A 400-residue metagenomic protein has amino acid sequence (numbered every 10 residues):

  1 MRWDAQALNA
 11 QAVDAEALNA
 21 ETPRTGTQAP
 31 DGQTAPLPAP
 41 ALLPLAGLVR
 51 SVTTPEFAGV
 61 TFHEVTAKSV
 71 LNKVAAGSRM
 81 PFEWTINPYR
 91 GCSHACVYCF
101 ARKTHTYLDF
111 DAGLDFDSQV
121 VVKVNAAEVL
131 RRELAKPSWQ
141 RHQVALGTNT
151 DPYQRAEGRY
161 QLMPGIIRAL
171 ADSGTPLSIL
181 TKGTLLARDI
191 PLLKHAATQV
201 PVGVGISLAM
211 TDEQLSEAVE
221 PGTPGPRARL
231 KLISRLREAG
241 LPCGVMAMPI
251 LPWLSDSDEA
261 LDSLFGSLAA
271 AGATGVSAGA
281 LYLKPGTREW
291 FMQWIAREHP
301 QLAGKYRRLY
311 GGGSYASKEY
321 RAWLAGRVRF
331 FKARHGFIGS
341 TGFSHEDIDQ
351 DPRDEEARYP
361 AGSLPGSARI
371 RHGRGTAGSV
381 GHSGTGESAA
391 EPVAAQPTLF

Functional and structural regions predicted by a protein language model:
M1-T66, N72-K73, D258-F400: Auxiliary Fe-S-binding modules of radical SAM enzymes
R50-R90, V97-G205, A209-E217, P226-S234: Conserved Radical SAM active-site core
D151-Y153, I250-W253, S314-Y315: Short histidine/acidic/glycine/proline-rich micro-motifs that form metal- and phosphate-coordinating active-site loops
G174-T175, L241, A273: A structural motif
T184-A187, L251-D262: Active-site glycine- and acidic-residue-rich loops that bind and position anionic ligands or nucleotide-like cofactors
T211-L215, V219-G222, R235-S257, L281-L283: Conserved strand-turn element in the central/C-terminal portion of the radical SAM core barrel that lines
